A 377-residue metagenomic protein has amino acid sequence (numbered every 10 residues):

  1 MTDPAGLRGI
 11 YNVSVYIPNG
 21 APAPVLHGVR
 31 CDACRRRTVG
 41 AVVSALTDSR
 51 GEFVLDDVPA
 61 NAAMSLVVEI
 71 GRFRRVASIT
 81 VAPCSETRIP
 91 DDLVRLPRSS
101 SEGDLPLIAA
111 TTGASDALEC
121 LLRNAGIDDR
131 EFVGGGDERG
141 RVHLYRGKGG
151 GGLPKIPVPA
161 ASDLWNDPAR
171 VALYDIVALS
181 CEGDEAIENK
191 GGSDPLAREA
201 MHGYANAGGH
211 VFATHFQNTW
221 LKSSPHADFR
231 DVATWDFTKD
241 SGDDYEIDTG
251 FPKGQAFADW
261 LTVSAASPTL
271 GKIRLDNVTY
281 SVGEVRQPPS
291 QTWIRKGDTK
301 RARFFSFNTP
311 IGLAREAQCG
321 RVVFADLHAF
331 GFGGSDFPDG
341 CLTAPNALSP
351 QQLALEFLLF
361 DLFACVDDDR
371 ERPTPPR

Functional and structural regions predicted by a protein language model:
M1-G6: Short amphipathic, basic-aromatic surface patches that mediate peripheral association with negatively charged
R8-G9, N19-V54: Short, acidic Ser/Thr/Gly-rich low-complexity loop/linker segments typical of extracellular and cell-surface proteins
Y11-P18, L66: Hydrophobic beta-strand segments
R50-P90: A short, solvent-exposed loop/turn motif at the edges and junctions of modular extracellular/periplasmic domains
A77-A109: Extracellular beta-sheet/turn segments enriched in Thr/Pro/Gly and aliphatic residues
S101, S115-D116, T214, W220-G250 (+2 more regions): Extracellular ligand-binding/catalytic regions of CAZymes and related secreted enzymes and adhesion modules
A110-A227: Helical hinge/lid and interdomain linker segments adjacent to catalytic or ligand-binding clefts that mediate domain
D184-S290: A glycine-rich, often tryptophan-bearing local segment used as a flexible ligand/cofactor-contacting loop or short
